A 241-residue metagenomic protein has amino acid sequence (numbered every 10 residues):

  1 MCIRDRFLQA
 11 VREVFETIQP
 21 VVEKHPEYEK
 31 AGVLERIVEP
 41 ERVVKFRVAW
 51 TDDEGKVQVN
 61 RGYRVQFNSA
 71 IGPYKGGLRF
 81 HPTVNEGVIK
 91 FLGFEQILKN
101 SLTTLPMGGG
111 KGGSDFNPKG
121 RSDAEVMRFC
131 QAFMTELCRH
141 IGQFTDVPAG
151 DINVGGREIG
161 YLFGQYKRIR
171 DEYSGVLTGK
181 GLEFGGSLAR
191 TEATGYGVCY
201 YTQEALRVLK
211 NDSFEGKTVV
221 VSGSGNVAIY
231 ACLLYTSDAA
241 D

Functional and structural regions predicted by a protein language model:
M1-D5, Y235-D241: Conserved small/polar residues in nucleotide/adenosyl-binding loops
R4-L188, E192, Y201: N-terminal ligand-binding/catalytic initiation module
N68, L102, N211, C232 (+1 more regions): A generic "cationic amphipathic patch" detector
E192, Y196-S237: Glycine-rich phosphate/diphosphate-binding loop of Rossmann-like nucleotide-binding domains
